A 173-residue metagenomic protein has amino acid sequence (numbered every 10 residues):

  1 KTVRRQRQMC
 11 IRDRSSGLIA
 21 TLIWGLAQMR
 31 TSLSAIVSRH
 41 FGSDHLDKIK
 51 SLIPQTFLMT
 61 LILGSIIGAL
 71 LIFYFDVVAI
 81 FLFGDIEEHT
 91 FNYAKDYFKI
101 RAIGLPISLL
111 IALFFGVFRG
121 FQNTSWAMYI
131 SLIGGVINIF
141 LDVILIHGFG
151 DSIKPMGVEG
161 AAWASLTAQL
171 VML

Functional and structural regions predicted by a protein language model:
K1-R7, I11: Single conserved hydrophobic/aromatic residue that forms the stacking wall/gate of nucleotide- or nucleobase-binding
R5, V37, V78-A79, F118 (+1 more regions): Hydrophobic alpha-helical interface/terminus motif in multipass membrane transporters
R12-A69, S108-A127: Small-residue-rich hydrophobic transmembrane alpha-helices
Q28, G135-V136, L170: Hydrophobic/small/kink-forming positions within alpha-helical transmembrane segments of polytopic membrane proteins
L33, Y74-F75, F114, L141-D142: Hydrophobic/aromatic residues in alpha-helical transmembrane segments
V37-G104, D151-L173: Short alpha-helical transmembrane segments in multi-pass integral membrane proteins
D47, V117-I144, E159-L166: Alpha-helical transmembrane segments of multi-pass membrane transporters/permeases
I100, G104-L109, S131-I139: Transmembrane alpha-helical segments of multi-pass small-molecule transport proteins
